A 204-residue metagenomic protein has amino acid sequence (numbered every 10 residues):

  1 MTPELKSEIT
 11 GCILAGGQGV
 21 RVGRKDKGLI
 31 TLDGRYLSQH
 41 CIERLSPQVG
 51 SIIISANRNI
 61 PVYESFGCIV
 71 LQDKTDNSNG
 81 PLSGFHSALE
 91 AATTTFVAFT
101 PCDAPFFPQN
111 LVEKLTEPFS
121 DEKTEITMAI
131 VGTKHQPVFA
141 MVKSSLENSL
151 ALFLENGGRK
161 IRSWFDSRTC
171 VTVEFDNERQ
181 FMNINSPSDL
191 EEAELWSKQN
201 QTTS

Functional and structural regions predicted by a protein language model:
T2-G158, S163-Q180, S188, E192-Q201: Nucleotide and nucleotide-moiety/phosphate-recognizing core
N185: Conserved PLP-binding active-site segment of the aspartate aminotransferase-like
S204: Cytosolic-facing loops and C-terminal tails of multi-pass membrane proteins
